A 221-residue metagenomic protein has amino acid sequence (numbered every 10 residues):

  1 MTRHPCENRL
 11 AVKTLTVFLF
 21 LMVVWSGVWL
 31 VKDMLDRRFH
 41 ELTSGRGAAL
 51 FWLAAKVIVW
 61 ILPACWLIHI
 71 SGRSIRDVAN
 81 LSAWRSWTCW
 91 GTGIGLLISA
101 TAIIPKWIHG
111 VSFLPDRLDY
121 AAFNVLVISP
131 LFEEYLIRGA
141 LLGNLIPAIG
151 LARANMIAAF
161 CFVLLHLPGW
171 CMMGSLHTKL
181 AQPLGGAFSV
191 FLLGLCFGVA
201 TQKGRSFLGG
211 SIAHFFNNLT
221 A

Functional and structural regions predicted by a protein language model:
M1-R76, A102-I103, S175, L180 (+1 more regions): N-terminal, membrane-interfacial amphipathic/helix-forming hydrophobic leader that caps and precedes the first
T2-V12, W84-R85, C89, S129 (+2 more regions): Proteins with a high burden of low-complexity, intrinsically disordered sequence enriched in S/T/G/P/A and R, requiring
P5-N8, R73-R85, L142-G150, T201: Membrane-interface helix-boundary motifs at transmembrane edges
R9-F18, A48-V57, W87-G91, R117-A122 (+4 more regions): Residue-level signature of transmembrane alpha-helical entry/exit and packing/kink sites in multi-pass membrane
F18-L21, I94-I98, A158: Hydrophobic alpha-helical transmembrane segments of polytopic
P63, L81-W87, N155, G210: A generic structural micro-environment signature that highlights single residues at secondary-structure boundaries
L67-D116: "…centered on the first transmembrane helix and the immediately adjacent amphipathic helix/loop
S99-W107, P115-A221: Transmembrane helix-loop-helix hairpins at the membrane interface of multi-pass integral membrane proteins
